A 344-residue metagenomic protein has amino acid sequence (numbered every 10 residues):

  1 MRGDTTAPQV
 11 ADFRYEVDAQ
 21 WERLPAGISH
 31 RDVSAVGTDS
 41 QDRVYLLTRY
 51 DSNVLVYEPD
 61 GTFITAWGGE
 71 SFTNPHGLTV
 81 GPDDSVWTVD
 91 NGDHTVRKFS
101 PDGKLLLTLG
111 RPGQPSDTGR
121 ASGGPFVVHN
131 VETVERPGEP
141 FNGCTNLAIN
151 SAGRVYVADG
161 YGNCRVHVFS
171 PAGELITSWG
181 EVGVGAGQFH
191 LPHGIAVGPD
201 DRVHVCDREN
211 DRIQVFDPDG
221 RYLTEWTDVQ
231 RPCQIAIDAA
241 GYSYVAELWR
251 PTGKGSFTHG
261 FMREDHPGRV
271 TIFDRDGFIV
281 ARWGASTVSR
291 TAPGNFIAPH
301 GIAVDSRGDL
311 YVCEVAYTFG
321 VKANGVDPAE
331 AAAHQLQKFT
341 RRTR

Functional and structural regions predicted by a protein language model:
M1-R344: Eukaryotic scaffold repeat domains enriched in small/polar residues
